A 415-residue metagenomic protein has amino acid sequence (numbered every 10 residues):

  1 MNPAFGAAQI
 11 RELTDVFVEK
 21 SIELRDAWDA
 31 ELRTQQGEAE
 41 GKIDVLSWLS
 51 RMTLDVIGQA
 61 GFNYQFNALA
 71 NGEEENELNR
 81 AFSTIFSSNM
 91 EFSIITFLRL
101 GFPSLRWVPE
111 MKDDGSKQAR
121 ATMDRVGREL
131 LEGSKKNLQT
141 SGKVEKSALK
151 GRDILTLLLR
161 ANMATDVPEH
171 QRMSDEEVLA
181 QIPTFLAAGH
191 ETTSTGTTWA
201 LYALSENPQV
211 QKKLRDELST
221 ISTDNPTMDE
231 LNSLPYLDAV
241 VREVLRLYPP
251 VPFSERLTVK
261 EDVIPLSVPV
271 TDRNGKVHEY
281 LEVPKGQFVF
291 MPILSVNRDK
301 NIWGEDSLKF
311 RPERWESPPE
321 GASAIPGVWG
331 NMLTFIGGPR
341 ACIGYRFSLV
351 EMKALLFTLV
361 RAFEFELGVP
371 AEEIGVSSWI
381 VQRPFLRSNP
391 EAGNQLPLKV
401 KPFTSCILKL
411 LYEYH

Functional and structural regions predicted by a protein language model:
M1-F62, N76-G133, T223-N225, P397-K399 (+2 more regions): Cytochrome P450 catalytic-domain helical core, especially the substrate-recognition surface and oxygen-activation
V18, A39, E77-R80, T84 (+7 more regions): Cytochrome P450 I-helix active-site segment
A30, P208-Q211, G321, V328 (+2 more regions): Cytochrome P450 heme-binding "Cys pocket" and the immediately downstream C-terminal segment
W107, L237-F253, R387-H415: C-terminal domain-closing interface element
Q118-G196: Conserved cytochrome P450 catalytic core segment spanning the I/J/K helices
T192-S205, L355: Short, small-residue alpha-helix embedded
P250-F253, R273, F290-A322: Conserved cytochrome P450 K-helix/beta-meander segment immediately N-terminal to the heme-binding cysteine loop
